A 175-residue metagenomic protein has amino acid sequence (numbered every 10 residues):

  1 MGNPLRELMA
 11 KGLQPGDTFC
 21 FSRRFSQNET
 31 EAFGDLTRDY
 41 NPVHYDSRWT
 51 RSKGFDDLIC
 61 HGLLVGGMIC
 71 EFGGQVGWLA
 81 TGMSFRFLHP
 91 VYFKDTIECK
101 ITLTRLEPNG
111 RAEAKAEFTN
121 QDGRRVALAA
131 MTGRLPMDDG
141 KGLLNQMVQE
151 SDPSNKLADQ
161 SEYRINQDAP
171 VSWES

Functional and structural regions predicted by a protein language model:
M1-T18, V91-T96, K100-S175: HotDog/MaoC-like acyl-thioester-processing domains
L5, A10, S22, T30 (+6 more regions): Generic secondary-structure boundary/loop-capping signal
L13-R24, S47-R51, V65-G66, S151-P153: Short charge-dense sequence patches
T18, R23-R48, R164-S175: A contiguous, surface-exposed recognition patch within enzymatic or periplasmic domains that forms
F21-F25, F85, M131-G133: Generic detection of short hydrophobic beta-strand segments and adjacent strand-loop junctions
D35-R38, E71-W78, Q121: Short, intrinsically disordered, mixed-charge
R51-T104: Hydrophobic beta-strand-centered segment that forms part of the acyl-chain substrate-binding groove
